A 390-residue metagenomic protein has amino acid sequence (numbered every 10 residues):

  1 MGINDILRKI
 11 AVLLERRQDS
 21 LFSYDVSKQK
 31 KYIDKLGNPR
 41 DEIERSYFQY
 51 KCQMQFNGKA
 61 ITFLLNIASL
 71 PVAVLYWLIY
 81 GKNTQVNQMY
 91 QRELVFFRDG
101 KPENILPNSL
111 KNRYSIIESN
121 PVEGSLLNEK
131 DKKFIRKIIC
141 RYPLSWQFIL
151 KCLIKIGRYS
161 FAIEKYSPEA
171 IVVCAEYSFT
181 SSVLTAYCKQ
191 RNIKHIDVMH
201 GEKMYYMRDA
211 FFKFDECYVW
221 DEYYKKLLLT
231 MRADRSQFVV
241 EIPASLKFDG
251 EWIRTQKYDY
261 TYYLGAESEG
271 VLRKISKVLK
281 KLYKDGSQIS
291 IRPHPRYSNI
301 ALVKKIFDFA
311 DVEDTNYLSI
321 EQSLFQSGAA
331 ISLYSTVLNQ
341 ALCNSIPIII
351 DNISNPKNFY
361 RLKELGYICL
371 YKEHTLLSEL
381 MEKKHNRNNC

Functional and structural regions predicted by a protein language model:
M1-C390: Catalytic-core helical/loop segments in enzymes performing group transfer/polymerization on anionic/lipid-linked
